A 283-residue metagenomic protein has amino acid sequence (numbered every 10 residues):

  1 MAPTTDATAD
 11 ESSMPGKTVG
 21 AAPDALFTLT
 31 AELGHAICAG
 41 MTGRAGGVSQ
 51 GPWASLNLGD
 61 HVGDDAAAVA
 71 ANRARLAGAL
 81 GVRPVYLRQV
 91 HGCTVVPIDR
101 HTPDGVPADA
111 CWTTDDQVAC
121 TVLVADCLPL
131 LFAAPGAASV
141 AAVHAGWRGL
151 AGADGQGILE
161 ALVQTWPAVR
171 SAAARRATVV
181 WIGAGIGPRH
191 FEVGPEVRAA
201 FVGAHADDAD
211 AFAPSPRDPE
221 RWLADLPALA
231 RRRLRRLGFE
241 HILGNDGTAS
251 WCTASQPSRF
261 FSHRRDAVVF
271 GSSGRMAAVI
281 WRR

Functional and structural regions predicted by a protein language model:
M1-R283: Active-site microenvironment for binding and transforming phosphate-containing groups
